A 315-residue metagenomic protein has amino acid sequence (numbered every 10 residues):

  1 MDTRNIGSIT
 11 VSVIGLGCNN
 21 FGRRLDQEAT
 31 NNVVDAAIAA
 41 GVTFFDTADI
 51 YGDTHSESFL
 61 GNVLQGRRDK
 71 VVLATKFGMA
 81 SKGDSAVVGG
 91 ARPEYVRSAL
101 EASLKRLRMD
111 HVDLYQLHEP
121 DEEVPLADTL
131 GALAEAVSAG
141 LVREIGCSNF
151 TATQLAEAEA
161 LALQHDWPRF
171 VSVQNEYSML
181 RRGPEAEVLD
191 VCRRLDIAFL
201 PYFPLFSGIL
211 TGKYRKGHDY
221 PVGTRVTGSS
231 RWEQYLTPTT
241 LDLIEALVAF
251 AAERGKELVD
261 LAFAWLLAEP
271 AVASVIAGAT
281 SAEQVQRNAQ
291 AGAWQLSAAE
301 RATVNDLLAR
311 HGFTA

Functional and structural regions predicted by a protein language model:
M1-V72: N-terminal binding-site loop/beta-alpha segment at the start of enzyme catalytic domains that lines or forms
I6-F21, A74-V87, H111, Q116: N-terminal small/glycine-rich loop or linker at the start of catalytic domains across soluble metabolic enzymes
C18-E28, G83-E94, H118-V124: Active-site mouth loops of central-metabolism enzymes
L25-A37, A91-L107, L155-E159: Short, acidic/polar
A36, A40, R106-L107, G140 (+1 more regions): Structural motif
G61-D69, L104-R108, V137, E159-D166: Acidic (Asp/Glu)-rich catalytic clusters
L104-E122: Active-site groove signature of glycoside hydrolases
P120, V124-D306, H311, A315: Beta/alpha (TIM)-barrel catalytic core signal, keyed to glycine-rich beta->alpha loops juxtaposed to Asp/Glu that bind
